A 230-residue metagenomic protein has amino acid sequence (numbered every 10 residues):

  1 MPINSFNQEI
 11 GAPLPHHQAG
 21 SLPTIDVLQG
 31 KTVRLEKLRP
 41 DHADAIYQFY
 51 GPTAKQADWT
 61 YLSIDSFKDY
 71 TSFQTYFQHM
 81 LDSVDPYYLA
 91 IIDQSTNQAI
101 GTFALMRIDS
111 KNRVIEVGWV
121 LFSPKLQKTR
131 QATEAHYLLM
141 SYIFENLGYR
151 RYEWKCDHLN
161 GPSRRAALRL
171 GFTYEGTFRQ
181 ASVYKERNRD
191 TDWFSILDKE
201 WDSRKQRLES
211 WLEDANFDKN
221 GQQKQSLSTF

Functional and structural regions predicted by a protein language model:
M1-T129, Y142, N146, R187-F230: GNAT-family acyltransferases
A132: Glycine-rich acyl-CoA binding loop
E145-K155: Conserved GNAT acetyl-CoA-binding A-motif
W154-S163: Conserved beta-strand-loop-alpha-helix junction that forms the acyl-donor binding cleft
A166-A167, F194: Conserved active-site tyrosine of GNAT-family acetyltransferases
T173-R187: Conserved catalytic-core motifs of GNAT/GCN5-like acyltransferases
